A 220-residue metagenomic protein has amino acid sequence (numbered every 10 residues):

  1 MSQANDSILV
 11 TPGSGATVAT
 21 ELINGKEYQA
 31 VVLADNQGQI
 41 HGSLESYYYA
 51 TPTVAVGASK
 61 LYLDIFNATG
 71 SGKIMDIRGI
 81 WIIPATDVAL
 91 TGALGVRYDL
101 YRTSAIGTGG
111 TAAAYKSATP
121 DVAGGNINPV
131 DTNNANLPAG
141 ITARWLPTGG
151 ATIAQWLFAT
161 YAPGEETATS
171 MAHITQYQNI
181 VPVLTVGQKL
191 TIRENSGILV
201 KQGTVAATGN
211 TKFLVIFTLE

Functional and structural regions predicted by a protein language model:
M1-T132, N136-T175, L199-K212, F217-E220: Extended, low-complexity segments enriched in Ser/Thr/Gly and acidic residues that occur primarily in surface-exposed
A168-N195: Beta-sandwich interaction modules
